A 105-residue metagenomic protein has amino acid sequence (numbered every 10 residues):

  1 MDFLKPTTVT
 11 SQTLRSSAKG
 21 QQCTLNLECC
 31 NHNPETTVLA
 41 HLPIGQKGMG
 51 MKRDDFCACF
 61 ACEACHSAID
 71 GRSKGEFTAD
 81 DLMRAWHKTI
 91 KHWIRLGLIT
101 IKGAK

Functional and structural regions predicted by a protein language model:
M1-R15, A104-K105: Arg/Lys-rich, low-complexity, intrinsically disordered N-terminal tails that contact nucleic acids
D2-V9, T36, G45, G71: Intrinsically disordered, low-complexity regulatory regions of eukaryotic proteins
T8-V38, C62: Short cysteine-rich loop/turn motifs with clustered Cys
A18, D54-C57: Flanking scaffold residues of small Cys/His-coordinated metal-binding clusters
C23, L42, Q46: A glycine-rich dinucleotide-binding beta-alpha-beta segment and adjacent secondary-structure elements that constitute
N31-L42, D70-G75: Short Cys/His-rich "knuckle" micro-motifs
Q46-D55, S67-K105: Polybasic, low-complexity binding patches
C57-A64: Short amphipathic alpha-helical segments
